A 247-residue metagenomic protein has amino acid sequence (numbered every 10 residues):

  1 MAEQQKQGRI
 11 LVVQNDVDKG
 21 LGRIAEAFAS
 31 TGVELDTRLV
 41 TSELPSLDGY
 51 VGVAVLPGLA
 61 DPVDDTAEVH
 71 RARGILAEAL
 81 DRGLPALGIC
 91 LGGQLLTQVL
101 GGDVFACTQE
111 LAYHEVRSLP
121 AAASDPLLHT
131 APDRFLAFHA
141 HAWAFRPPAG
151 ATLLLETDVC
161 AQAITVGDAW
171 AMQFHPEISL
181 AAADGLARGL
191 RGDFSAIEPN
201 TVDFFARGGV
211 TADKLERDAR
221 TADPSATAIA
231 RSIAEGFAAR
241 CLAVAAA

Functional and structural regions predicted by a protein language model:
M1-Q7: Actinobacteria-biased recognition of intrinsically disordered, low-complexity terminal regions
Q7-V33: Short, charged N-terminal beta->alpha structural module
V13-N15, V40, L91, F174: Cofactor-binding loop segments of dinucleotide-utilizing enzymes, especially the Rossmann-like FAD- and NAD(P)+-binding
E26-L87: Flexible gly/pro-rich beta->alpha loop and the following alpha-helix that scaffold active-site loops
G58-P62, G92, E177: Short glycine-rich anion-binding loops that position phosphate/pyrophosphate groups of nucleotides and phosphorylated
E78-D103: Catalytic nucleophile loop
L100-G185: Pocket-forming structural segment of enzyme catalytic cores
I178-A247: Acyltransferase
